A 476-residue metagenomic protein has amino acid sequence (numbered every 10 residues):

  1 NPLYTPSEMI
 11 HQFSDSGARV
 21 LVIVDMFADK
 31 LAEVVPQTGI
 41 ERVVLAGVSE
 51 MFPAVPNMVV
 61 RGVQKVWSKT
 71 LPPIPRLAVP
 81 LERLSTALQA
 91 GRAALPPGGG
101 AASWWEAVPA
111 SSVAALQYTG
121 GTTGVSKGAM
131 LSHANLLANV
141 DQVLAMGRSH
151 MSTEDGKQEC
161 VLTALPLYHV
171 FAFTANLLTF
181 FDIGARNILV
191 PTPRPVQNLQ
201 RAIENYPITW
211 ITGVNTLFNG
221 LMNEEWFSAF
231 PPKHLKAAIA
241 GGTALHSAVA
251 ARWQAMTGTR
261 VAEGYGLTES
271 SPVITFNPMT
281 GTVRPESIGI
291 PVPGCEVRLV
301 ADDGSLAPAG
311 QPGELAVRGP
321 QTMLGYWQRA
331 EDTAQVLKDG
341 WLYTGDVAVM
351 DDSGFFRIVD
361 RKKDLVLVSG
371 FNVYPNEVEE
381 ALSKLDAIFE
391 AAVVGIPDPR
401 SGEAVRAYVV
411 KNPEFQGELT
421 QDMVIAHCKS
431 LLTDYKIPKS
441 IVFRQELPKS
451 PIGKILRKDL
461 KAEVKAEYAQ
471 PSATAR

Functional and structural regions predicted by a protein language model:
N1-Q89: Structural core segment of the AMP-binding/adenylate-forming
F13, L21, D25, I211 (+5 more regions): AMP-binding/adenylate-forming catalytic core of the ANL superfamily
M58-G62, A185, N205-G213, M222-V283 (+2 more regions): Gly/Ser/Thr-rich phosphate-binding loop
T70-Y118, V125, H150-C160: Conserved pre-ATP/AMP-binding loop-to-beta segment of ANL
W105-A107, A114-D141, L456: Conserved AMP-binding A3 loop
L137-C160, Y168-T209, E224: Conserved AMP-binding/adenylation subdomain of ANL enzymes
Y265, R284, R298-A316, V349-S353 (+2 more regions): Conserved beta-loop-beta connector loops within the AMP-binding
I290-G294, S305-V336, V373: Conserved ATP/PPi-binding loop(s) of AMP-dependent carboxylate-activating enzymes
